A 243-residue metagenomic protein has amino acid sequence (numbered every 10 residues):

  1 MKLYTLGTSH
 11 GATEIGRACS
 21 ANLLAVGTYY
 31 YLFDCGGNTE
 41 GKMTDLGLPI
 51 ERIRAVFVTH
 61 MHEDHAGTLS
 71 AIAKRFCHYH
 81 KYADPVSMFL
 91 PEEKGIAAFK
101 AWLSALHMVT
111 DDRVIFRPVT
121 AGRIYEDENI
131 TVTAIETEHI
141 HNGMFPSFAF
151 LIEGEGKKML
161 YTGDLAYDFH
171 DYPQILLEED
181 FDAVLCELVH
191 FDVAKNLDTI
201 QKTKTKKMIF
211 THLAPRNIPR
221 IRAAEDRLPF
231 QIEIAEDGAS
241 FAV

Functional and structural regions predicted by a protein language model:
M1-L48, R117-D171, D237-V243: Core dinuclear metal-dependent hydrolase active-site scaffold
L32-G36, R54-H60, D64, L90-P91 (+4 more regions): Active-site neighborhood of phospho(di)ester-bond hydrolases with catalytic His/Asp-centered motifs
N38-F89, E179-L185: Active-site metal-binding motif and surrounding structural segment of the metallo-beta-lactamase
M43, L69-I72, A98-W102, N196: Hydrophobic packing residues within well-ordered alpha-helices of enzyme cores
L48-E51, D84, D112, E128-I130 (+3 more regions): Structured loop/turn residues at beta-strand edges in well-structured enzyme cores
G67-F76, K100, P219-E225: Metal-dependent catalytic neighborhoods of phosphoester/phosphodiester hydrolases
K81-V86, E93-F116: Active-site neighborhood of divalent metal-dependent phosphoester bond hydrolases
F169-A183, F191-V243: Binuclear metal-ion centers of metallo-dependent hydrolases, dominated by the metallo-beta-lactamase
